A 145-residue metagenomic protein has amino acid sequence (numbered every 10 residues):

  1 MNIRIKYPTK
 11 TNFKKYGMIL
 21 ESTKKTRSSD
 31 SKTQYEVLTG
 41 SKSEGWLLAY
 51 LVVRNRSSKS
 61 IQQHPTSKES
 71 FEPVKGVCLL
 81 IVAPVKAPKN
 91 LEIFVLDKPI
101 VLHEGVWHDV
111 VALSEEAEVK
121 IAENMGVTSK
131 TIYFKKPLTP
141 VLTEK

Functional and structural regions predicted by a protein language model:
M1-F94, S114-E116, A122-K136, V141-K145: Non-catalytic, conserved peripheral segments adjacent to functional cores
F94-E115: Conserved metal-binding segment of the jelly-roll/cupin
